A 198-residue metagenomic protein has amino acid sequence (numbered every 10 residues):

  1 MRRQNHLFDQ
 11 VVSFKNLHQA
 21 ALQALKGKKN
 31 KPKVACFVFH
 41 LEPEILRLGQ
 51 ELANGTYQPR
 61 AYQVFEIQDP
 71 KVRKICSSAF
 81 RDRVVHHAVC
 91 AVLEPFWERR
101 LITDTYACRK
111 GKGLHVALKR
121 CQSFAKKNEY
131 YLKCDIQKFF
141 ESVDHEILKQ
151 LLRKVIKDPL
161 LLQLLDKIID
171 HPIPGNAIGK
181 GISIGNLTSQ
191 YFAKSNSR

Functional and structural regions predicted by a protein language model:
M1-L46: Non-catalytic, polymerase-adjacent accessory regions of viral genome-replication enzymes
V11-G27, P59-V64, A91-F96, K126: Short, compositionally biased low-complexity segments
A21-A24, A88, L164-I169: Short alpha-helical scaffolding segments that buttress acidic/His motifs in well-ordered protein cores
V38-A61: Amphipathic alpha-helical blocks
E44, E51, T103-D104, R109 (+2 more regions): Conserved polymerase palm-domain catalytic core
T56-V64, F96-D104, Q163: Short, flexible active-site-proximal loops enriched in glycine and acidic residues
K74-L101, I178-R198: Conserved pre-motif C helix in the palm subdomain of viral-like polymerases
